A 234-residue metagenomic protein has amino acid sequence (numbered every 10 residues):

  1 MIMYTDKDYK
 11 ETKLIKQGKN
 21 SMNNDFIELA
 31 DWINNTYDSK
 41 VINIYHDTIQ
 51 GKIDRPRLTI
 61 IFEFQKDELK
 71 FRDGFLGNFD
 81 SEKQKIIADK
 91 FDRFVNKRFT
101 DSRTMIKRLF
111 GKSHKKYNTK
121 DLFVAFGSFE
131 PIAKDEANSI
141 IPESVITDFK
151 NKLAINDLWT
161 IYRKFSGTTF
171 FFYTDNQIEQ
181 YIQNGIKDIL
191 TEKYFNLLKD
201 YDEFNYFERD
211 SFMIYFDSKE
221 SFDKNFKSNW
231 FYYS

Functional and structural regions predicted by a protein language model:
M1-E28, K66-I141: N-terminal presequence-like segments and adjacent domain-start helices
I2-Y4, I27-E68, K107-F123, K150-T174: Short edge beta-strands and adjacent turn/loop segments
Y4, Y9, Y37, Y45 (+9 more regions): Sequence-level detector for tyrosine residue identity
Q17, Q50, Q65, Q84 (+1 more regions): Residue-identity detector for glutamine
N24-D25, G167, I189-L190: Charged, amphipathic alpha-helical regulatory modules used for macromolecular assembly or allosteric control
I44, L58-I60, I87, F91 (+4 more regions): Generic structural hydrophobic/aromatic packing signal, biased to beta-strands
R55, F64, K107-S144, N151-L153 (+3 more regions): Polar/charged, Gly/Pro-rich intrinsically disordered segments
R72-T104, I141-L153, I178-E208: Short, non-transmembrane amphipathic alpha-helical segments
